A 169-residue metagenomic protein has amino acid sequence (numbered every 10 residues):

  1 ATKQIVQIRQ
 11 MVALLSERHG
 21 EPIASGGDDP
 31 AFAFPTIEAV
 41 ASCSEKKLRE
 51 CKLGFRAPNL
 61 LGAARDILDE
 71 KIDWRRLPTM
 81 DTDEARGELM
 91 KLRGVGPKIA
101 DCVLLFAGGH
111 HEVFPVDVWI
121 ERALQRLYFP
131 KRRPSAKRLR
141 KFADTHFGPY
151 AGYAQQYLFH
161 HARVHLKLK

Functional and structural regions predicted by a protein language model:
A1-K169: HhH-family (HhH-GPD) DNA N-glycosylase catalytic core used in base-excision repair
